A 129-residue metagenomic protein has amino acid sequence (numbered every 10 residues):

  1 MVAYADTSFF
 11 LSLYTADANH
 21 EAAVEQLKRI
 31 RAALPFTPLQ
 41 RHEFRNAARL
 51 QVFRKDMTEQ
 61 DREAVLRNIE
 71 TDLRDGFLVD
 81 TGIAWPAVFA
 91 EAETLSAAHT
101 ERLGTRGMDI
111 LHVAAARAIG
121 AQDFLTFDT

Functional and structural regions predicted by a protein language model:
M1-E43, A47, Q51-A64: Short, well-structured N-terminal submotif of metal-dependent ribonuclease cores
I30, Q51-R54, D72, G76 (+1 more regions): Change "in soluble alpha/beta enzymes" to "in soluble alpha/beta proteins
P38-E43, E70-R74, R117-A118: Low-complexity, flexible helical/coil segments
E43, A47, A64, N68 (+1 more regions): Generic beta-strand or strand-like secondary-structure segments
Q60-N68, T105-L111: Glycine-rich, flexible loop segments associated with nucleotide phosphate handling
R67-T71, D75-L78, W85: Histidine/lysine/aspartate-rich catalytic loop segments that bind and position anionic ligands
L78-T129: Active-site neighborhoods of divalent-metal-dependent phosphate/nucleic-acid chemistry enzymes
